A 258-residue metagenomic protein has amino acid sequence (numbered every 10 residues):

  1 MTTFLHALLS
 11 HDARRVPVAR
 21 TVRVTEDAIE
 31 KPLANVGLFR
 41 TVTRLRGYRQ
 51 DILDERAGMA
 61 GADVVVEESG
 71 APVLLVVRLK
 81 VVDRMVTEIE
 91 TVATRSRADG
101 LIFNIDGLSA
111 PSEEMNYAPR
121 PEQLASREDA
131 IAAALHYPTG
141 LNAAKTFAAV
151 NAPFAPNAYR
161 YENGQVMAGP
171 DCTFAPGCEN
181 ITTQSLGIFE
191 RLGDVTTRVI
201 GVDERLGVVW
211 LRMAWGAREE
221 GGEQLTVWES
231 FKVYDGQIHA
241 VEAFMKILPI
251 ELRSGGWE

Functional and structural regions predicted by a protein language model:
M1-E258: C-terminal and inter-domain tail/linker signature
